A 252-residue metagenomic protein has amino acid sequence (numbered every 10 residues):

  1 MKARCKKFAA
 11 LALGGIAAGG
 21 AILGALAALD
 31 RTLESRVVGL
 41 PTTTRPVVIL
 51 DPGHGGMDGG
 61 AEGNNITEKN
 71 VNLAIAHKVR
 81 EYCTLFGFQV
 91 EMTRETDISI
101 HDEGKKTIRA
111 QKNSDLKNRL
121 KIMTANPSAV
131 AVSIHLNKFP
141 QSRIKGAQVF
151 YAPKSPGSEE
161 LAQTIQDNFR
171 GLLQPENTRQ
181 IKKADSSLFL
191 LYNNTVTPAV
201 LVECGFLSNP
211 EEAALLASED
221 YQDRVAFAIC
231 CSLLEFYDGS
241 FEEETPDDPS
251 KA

Functional and structural regions predicted by a protein language model:
M1-A252: Catalytic-site microenvironment of enzymes that process N-acetyl-hexosamine-containing cell-wall polysaccharides
